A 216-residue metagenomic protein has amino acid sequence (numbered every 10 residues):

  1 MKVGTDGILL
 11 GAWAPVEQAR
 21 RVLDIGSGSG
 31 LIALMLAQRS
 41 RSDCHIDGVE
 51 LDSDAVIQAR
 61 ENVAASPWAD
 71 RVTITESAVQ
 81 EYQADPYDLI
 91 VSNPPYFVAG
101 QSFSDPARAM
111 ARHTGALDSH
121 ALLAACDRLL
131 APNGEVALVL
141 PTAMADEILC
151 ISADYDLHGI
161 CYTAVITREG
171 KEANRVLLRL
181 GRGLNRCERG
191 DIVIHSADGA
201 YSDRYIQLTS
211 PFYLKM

Functional and structural regions predicted by a protein language model:
V3, L117-A173, L177: Conserved Class I SAM-dependent methyltransferase catalytic core
A19-G26: Conserved class I S-adenosyl-L-methionine
S29-S42: Conserved SAM-binding loop of SAM-dependent methyltransferases across substrates and taxa, primarily the Class I
H45-E50: Conserved SAM-binding motif I beta-strand of class I
A59-R60: Conserved SAM-binding loop
Q80-I90: A short acidic, Gly/Pro-enriched loop at the edge of an enzyme's catalytic core that lines a small-molecule cofactor
P94-A121, A125: Mobile active-site "lid"/loop adjacent to the S-adenosyl-L-methionine
K171-M216: SAM/dcSAM-binding transferase cores
